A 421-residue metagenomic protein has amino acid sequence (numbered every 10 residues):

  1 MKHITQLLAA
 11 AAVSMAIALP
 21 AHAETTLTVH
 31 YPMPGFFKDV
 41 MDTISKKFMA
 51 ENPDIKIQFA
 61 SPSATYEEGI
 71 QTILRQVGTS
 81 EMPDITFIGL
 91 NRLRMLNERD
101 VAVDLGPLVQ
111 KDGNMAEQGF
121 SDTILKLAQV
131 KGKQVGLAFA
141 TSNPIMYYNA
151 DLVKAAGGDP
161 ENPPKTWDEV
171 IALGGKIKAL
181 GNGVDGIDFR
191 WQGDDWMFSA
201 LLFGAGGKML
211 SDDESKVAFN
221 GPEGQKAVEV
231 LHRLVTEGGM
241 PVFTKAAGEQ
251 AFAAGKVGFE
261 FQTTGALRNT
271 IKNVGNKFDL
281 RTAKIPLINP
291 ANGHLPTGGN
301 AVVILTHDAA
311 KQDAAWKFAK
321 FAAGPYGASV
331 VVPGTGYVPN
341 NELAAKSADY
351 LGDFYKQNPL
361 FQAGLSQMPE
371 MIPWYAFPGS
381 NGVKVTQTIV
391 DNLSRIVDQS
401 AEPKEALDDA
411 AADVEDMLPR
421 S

Functional and structural regions predicted by a protein language model:
E24-G35, I55-A60, D84-I85, V135 (+1 more regions): Short, well-ordered beta-strand elements
T43, K47-F120, Q129, A155-G157 (+5 more regions): Extracytoplasmic "Venus flytrap"/periplasmic binding protein-like
L90-N143, I171, L201, G275 (+3 more regions): Hinge/lid segment of periplasmic solute-binding proteins
L93-V101, G106, T123-N162, R190-D213 (+2 more regions): Periplasmic solute-binding protein
P107-Q110, E249, G265-R268, I288 (+2 more regions): Mature extracytoplasmic/periplasmic domains
I171-K178, D213-V242: Glycine-centered hinge/linker elements that transmit conformational signals in sensory and ligand-binding systems
M197-A200, V228-K311: Extracytoplasmic/periplasmic substrate-binding proteins
P359-D413: C-terminal capping/gating helix-and-loop segments adjacent to ligand/active sites or protein-protein/ligand interfaces
